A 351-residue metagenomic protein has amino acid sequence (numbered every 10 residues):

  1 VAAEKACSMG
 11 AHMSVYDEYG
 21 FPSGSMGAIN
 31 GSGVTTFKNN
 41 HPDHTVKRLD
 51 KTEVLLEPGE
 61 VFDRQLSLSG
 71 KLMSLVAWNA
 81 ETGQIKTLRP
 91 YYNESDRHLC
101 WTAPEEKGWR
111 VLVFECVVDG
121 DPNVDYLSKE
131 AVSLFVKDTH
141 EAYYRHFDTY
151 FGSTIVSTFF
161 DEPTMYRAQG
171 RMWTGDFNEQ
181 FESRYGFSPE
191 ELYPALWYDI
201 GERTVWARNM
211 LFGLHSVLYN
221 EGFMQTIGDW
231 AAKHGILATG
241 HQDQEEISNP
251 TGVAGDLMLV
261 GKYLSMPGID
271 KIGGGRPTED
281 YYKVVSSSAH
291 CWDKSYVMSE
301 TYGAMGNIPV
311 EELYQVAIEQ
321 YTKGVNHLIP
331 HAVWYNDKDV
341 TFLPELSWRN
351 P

Functional and structural regions predicted by a protein language model:
V1-N209, V217: Mature extracytoplasmic enzyme cores
A2, G59-F62, D96-L99, D138-H146 (+4 more regions): Short alpha-helical segments and helix-capping/turn motifs at coil-helix boundaries
A3-C7, G228, A232, H290 (+1 more regions): Anion (oxyanion) recognition and catalysis
P22-G27, H234-P351: Hydrophobic targeting/anchoring helices
L112-C116, A195-W197, Y219-I227, G252-D256 (+1 more regions): Short low-complexity stretches enriched in small and charged residues
V118-K129, T204-S216, E221-M224, M266-I272 (+2 more regions): Glycine- and acidic
H140-Y150, L214-G240: Conserved, well-ordered alpha-helix/loop/beta-strand core segments that scaffold catalytic motifs
Y150-D161, I227, H234, E300-T301 (+1 more regions): Short coil/turn segments at secondary-structure boundaries
